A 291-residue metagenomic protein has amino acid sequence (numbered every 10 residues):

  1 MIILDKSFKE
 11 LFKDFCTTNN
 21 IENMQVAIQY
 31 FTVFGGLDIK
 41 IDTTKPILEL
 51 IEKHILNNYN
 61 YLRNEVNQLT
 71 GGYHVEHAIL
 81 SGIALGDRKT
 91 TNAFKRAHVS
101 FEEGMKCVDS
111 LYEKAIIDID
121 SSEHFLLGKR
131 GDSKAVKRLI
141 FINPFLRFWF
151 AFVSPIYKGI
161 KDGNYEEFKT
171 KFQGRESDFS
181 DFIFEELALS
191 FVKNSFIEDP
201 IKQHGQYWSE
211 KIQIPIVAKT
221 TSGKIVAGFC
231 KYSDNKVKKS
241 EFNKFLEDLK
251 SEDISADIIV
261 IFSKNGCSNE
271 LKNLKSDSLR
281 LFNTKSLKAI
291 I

Functional and structural regions predicted by a protein language model:
M1-N64: Amphipathic alpha-helical "lid/sensor" segments that cap RecA-like P-loop NTPase cores
I3-K6, E10, L139-I291: A cross-kingdom feature that marks ATP-driven nucleic-acid transaction machinery
T17-Q25, Y73, A97, N143 (+1 more regions): Short, structured coil/loop segments at alpha-helix boundaries
T17-T18, T32, T43-T44, T70 (+4 more regions): Residue-identity detector for threonine
I41-D42, K95, N273-D277: Surface-exposed flexible segments
K53-W208: Accessory nucleic acid-recognition modules appended to NTPase machines
